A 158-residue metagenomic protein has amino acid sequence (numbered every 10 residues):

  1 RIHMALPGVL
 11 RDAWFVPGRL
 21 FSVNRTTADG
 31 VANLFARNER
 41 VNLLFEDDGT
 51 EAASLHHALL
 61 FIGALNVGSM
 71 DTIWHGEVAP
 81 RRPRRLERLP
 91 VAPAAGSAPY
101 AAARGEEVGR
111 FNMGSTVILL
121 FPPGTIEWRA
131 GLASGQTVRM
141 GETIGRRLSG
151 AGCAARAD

Functional and structural regions predicted by a protein language model:
R1-D158: Contiguous, well-folded functional domains in the mature portion of proteins
